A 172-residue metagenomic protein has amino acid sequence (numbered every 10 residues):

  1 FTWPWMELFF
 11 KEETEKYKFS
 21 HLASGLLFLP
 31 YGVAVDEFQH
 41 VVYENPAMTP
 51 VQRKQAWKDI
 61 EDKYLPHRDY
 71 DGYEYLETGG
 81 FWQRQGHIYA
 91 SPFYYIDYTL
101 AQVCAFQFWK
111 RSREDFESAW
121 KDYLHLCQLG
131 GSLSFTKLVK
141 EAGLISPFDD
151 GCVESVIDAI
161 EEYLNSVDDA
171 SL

Functional and structural regions predicted by a protein language model:
F1-W5, E12, F28, G32 (+2 more regions): C-terminal, non-catalytic "cap/extension" segments appended to globular domains
E7-L8, K16: Post-HEXXH active-site segment of zinc metalloproteases
Y17-S24: Short beta-alpha connecting loops at secondary-structure transitions that line or flank enzyme active sites
